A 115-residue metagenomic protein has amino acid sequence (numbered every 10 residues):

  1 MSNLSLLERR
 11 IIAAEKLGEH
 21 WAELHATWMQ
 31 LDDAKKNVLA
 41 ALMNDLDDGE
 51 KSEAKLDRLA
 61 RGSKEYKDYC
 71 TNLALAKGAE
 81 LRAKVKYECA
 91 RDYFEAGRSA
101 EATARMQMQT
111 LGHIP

Functional and structural regions predicted by a protein language model:
M1-P115: Charge-rich amphipathic alpha-helical interaction elements
